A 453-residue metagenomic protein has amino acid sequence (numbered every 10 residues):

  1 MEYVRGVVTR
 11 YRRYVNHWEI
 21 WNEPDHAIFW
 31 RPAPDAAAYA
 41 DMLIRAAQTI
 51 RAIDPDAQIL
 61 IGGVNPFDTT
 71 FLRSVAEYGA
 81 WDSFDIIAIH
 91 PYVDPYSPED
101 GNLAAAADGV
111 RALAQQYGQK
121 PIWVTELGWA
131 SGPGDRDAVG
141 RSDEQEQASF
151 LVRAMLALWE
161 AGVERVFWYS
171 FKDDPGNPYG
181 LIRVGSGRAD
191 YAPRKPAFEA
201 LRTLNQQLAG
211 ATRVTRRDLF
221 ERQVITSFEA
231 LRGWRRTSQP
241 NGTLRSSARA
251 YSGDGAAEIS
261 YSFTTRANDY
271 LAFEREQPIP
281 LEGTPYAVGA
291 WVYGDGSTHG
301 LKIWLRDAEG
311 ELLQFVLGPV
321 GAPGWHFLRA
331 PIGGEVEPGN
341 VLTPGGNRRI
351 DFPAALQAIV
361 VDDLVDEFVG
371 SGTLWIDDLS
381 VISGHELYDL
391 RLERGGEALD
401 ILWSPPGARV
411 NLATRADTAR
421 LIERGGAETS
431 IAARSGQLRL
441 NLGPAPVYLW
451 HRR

Functional and structural regions predicted by a protein language model:
M1-I86, H90-A112, P133-R153, N177-R188 (+1 more regions): Active-site cleft segment of glycoside hydrolase catalytic domains centered on the general acid/base Glu
W18, I87, T125-E126, V166 (+6 more regions): Extracellular beta-strand elements of beta-rich domains used for carbohydrate recognition/degradation or cell-matrix
W18, R217-G242, D377: Extracellular carbohydrate-recognition regions
D94-D174, A189, P193-L208: Catalytic-core region of carbohydrate-active enzymes that cleave or remodel glycosidic bonds
R217-L219, H385-D417: Carbohydrate-binding surface patches
S246-L271: Short carbohydrate-recognition loop motifs
P285-A290, F327-L379: Extracellular beta-strand ligand-recognition surfaces/modules
A432-R453: C-terminal beta-strand-rich structural cap/linker in extracellular carbohydrate-active enzymes
